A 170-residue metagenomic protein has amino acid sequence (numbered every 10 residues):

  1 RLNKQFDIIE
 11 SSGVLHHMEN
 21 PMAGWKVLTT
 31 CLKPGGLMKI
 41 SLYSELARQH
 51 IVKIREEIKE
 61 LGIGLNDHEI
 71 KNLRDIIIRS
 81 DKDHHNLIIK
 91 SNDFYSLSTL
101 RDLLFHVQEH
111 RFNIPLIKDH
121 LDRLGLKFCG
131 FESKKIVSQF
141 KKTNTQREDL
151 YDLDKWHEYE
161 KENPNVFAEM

Functional and structural regions predicted by a protein language model:
R1-I9: A short acidic, Gly/Pro-enriched loop at the edge of an enzyme's catalytic core that lines a small-molecule cofactor
L2, W25-V27, E45, K53-K59 (+1 more regions): Short secondary-structure boundary/capping segments
S11-V14, I40: A short beta-strand submotif of the Rossmann-like class I SAM-dependent methyltransferase core that lines
H16-H17, C31: A short His-aromatic
M22-L37: A short glycine-rich, Lys/Arg-flanked "PGG" loop and its adjoining helix->strand segment in the class I
L37-I88: Conserved class I S-adenosyl-L-methionine
I70-M170: Rossmann-like AdoMet/SAM-dependent catalytic core
